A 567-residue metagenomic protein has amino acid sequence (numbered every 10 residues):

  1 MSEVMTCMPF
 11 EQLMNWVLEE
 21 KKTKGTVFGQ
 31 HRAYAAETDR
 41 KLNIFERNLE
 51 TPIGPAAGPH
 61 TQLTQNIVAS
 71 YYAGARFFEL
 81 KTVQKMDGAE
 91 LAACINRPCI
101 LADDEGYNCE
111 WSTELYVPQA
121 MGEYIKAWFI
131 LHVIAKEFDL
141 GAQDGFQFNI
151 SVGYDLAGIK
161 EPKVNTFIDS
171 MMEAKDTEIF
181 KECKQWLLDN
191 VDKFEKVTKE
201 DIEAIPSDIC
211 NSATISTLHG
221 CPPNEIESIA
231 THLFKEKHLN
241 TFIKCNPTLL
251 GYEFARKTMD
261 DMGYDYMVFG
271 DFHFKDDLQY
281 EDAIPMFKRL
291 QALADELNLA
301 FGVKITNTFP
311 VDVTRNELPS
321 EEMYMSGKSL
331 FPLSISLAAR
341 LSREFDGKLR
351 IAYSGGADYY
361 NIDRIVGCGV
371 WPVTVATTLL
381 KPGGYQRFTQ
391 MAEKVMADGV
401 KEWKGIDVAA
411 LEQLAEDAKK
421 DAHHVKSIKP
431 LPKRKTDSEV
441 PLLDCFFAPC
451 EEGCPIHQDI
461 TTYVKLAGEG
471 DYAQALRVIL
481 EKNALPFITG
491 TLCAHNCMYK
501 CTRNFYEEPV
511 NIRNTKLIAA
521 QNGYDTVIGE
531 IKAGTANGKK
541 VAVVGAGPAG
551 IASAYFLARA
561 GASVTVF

Functional and structural regions predicted by a protein language model:
M1-H238: N-terminal capping/small domains of soluble enzymes
T23-E37, P247, G251-G347, P382-V400: Glycine/Thr-rich beta-alpha phosphate-binding loop at enzyme active sites
N48-G54, N298-F301, L341-Y353, Y463 (+1 more regions): Short beta-strand/loop segments at the ligand-binding rim of alpha/beta enzyme cores
A57-H60, F309, L349-I362: Glycine-rich beta-to-alpha transition loops that act as phosphate-gripper elements at the mouths of alpha/beta enzyme
T64-S70, A230, A357-V375: Catalytic cores of alpha/beta
R76-D87, C245-P247, R364-M391: Glycine-rich phosphate-binding active-site loops on the catalytic face of alpha/beta enzymes
L379-L380, Q386, Q390-A392, M396-K540: Ferredoxin-type iron-sulfur electron-transfer modules and their immediate structural context
K539-T565: N-terminal Rossmann-like FAD-binding beta1-loop-alpha1 element of flavoenzymes
